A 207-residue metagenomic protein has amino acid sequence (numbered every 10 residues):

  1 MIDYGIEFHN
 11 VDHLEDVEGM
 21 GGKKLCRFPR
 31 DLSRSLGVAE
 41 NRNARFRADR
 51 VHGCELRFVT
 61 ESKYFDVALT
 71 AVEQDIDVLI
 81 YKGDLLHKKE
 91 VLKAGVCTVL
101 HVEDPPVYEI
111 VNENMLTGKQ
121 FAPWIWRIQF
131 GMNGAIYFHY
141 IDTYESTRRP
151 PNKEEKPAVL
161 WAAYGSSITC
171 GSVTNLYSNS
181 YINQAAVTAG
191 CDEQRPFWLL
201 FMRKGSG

Functional and structural regions predicted by a protein language model:
M1-L160: N-terminal secretory targeting modules
V159-G207: Conserved SGNH/GDSL esterase-like catalytic core that processes O-acyl groups on lipids and polysaccharides
